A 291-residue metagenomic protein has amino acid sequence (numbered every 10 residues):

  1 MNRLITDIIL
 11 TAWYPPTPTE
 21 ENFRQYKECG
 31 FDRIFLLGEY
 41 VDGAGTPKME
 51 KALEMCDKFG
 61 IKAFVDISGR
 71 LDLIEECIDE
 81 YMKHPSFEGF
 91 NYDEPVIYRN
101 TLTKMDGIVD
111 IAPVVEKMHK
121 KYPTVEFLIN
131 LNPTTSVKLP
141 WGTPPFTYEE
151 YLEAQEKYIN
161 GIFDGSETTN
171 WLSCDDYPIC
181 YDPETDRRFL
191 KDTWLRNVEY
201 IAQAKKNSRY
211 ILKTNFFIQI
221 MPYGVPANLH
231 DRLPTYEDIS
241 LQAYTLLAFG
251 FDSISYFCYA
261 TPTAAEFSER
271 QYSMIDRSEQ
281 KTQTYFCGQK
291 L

Functional and structural regions predicted by a protein language model:
M1-L291: Glycan-processing catalytic domains of CAZymes
